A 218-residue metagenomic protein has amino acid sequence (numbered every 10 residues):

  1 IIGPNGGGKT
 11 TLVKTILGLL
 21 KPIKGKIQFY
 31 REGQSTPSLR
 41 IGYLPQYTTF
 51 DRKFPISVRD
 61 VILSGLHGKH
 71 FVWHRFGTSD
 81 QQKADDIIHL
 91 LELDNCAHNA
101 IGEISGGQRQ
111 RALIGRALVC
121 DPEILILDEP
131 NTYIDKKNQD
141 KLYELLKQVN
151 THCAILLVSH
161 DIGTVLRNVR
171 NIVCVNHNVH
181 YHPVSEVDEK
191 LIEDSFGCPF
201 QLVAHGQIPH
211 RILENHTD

Functional and structural regions predicted by a protein language model:
L17: Helix-to-loop junction immediately C-terminal to a conserved catalytic motif
G25-I41: Conserved ABC transporter NBD signature motif
L63, T78-C96: Conserved ABC ATPase "signature" region
A100-I104, Q108: Conserved ABC ATPase signature
L125-E129: Catalytic Walker B motif of ABC-type/P-loop ATPase nucleotide-binding domains
R170-S185: H-loop (His-switch) and adjacent beta-strand-loop-beta switch element of ABC-type ATPase nucleotide-binding domains
E186-D218: ABC ATPase nucleotide-binding domains
